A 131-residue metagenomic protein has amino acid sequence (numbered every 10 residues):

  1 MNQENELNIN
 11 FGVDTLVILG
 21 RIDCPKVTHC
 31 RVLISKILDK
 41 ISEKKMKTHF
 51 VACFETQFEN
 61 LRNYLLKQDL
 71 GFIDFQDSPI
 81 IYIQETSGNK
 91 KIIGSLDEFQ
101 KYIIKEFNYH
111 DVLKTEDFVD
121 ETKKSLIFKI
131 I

Functional and structural regions predicted by a protein language model:
M1-L16, K114-I131: Eukaryotic N-terminal low-complexity, Ser/Thr- and Lys/Arg-rich leader segments that predominantly function as
N2-T56: Local sequence-structure signature of Cys/Sec-based thiol-disulfide redox active-site neighborhoods
D14, D77, G88: Short coil/turn segments at beta-strand junctions that form active-site/ligand-binding loops
V17-L19, H49, I80-I83, K91-I92: Beta-strand cores of modular interaction/reader domains in eukaryotic scaffold and signaling proteins, especially PDZ
I22-H29, G88, K123-K129: Short acidic, S/G/P-rich loop/turn micro-motifs used as interaction or catalytic elements
K26-C30, Q57, D77, I92-F99: Alpha-helical interaction elements in eukaryotic regulators
F50-D77, Q84-E85, I103-Y109: Thioredoxin-like thiol-disulfide oxidoreductase module
I83-V119: Non-catalytic, surface beta->alpha helical segment in thiol-disulfide oxidoreductase systems
